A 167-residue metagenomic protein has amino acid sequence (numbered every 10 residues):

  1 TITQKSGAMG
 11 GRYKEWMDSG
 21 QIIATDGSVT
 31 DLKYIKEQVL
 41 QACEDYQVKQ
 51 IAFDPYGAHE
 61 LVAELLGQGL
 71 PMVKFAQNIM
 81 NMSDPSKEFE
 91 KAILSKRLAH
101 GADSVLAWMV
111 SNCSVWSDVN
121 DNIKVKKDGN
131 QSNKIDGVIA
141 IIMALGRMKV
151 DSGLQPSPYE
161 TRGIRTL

Functional and structural regions predicted by a protein language model:
T1-Q77, S83, K87, H100-L167: RNase H-like, metal-dependent nuclease domains and their acidic two-metal-ion catalytic environment used
E88-R97: Active-site proximal helix-loop segment of RNase H-like, two-metal nucleases, encompassing DDE(D)
